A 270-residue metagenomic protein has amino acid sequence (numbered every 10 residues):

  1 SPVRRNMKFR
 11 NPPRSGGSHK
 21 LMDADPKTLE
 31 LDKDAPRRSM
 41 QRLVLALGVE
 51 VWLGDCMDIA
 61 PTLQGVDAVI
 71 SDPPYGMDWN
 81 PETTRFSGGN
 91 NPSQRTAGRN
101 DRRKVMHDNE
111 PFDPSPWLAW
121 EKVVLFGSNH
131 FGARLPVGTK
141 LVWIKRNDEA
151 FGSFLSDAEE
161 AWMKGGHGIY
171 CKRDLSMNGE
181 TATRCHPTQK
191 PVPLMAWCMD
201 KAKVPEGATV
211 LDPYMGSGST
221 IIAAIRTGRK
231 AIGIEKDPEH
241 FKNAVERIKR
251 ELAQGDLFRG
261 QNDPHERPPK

Functional and structural regions predicted by a protein language model:
P2-K201, P205-L211, S217-K270: Class I S-adenosyl-L-methionine-dependent methyltransferase catalytic core
